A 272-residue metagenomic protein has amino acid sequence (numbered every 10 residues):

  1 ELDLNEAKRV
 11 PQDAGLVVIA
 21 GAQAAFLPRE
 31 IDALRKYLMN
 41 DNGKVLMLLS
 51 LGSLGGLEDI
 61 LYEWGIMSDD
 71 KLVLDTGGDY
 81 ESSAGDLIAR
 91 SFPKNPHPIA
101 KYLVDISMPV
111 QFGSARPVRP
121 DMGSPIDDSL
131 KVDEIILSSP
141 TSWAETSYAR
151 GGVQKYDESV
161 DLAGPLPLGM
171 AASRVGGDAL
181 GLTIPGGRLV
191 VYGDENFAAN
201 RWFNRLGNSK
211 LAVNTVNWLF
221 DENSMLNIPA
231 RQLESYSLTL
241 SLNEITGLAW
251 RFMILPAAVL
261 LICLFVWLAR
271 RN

Functional and structural regions predicted by a protein language model:
E1-S224: Acidic, S/T/G-rich, low-cysteine, solvent-exposed domains in lumenal/extracellular/periplasmic regions of secretory
V213-N243: Juxtamembrane amphipathic/hinge helix adjacent to a transmembrane helix
Y236-N272: C-terminal signal-anchor/stop-transfer transmembrane helix together with its immediate cytosolic, Lys/Arg-enriched
